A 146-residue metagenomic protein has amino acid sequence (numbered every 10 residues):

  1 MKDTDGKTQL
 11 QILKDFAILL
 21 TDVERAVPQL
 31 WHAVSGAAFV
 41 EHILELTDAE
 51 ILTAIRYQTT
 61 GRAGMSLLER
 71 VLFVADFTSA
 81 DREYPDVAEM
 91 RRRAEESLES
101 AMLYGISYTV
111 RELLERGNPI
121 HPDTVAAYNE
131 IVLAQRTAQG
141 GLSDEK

Functional and structural regions predicted by a protein language model:
M1-I106: Divalent metal-dependent catalytic cores for phosphoryl transfer on phosphate-bearing substrates
M102-R116: Long, amphipathic alpha-helical surface segments
E112-K146: Charged phosphate-binding loop/patch that engages nucleotide di/tri-phosphates or the phosphate backbone of nucleic
